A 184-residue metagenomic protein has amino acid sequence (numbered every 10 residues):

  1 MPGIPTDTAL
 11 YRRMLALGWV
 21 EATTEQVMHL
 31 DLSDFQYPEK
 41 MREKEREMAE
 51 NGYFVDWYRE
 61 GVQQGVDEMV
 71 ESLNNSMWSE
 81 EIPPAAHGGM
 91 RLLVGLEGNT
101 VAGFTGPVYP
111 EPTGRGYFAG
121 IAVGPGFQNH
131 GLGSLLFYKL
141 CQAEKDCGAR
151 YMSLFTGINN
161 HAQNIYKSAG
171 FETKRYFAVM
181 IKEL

Functional and structural regions predicted by a protein language model:
M1-A49, A178-K182: Acyl-donor-binding surface of acyltransferase catalytic domains
M1-G3, E144-F155: Conserved GNAT acetyl-CoA-binding A-motif
M14, Y166-K167, F171: Conserved active-site tyrosine of GNAT-family acetyltransferases
E25, E39-M77: Short amphipathic alpha-helix that is part of the acyltransferase structural core
L73-P125: A conserved beta-strand-loop-helix scaffold within acyl/acetyltransferase catalytic domains
V123, N129-Q142, D146, N164-S168: Conserved acetyl-CoA-binding loop-helix of GNAT-fold acetyltransferases
F137, N159-A162, L184: Short glycine/proline-centered loop/turn elements that form peptide/ligand docking sites
